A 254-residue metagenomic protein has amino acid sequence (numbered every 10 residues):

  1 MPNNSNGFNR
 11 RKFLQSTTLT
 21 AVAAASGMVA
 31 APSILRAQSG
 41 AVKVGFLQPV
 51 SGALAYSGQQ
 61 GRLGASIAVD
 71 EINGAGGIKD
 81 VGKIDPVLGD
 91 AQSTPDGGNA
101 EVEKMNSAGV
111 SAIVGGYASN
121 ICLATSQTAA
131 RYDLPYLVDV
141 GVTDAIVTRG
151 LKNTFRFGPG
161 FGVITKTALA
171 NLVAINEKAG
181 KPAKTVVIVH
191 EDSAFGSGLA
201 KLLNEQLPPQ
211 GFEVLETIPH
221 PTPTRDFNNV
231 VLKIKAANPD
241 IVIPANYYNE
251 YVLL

Functional and structural regions predicted by a protein language model:
M1-K12, T18-G27: N-terminal secretory signal peptides
N6, V29-V50: C-terminal segment of N-terminal export signals and the immediately downstream linker at the start of the mature
A41-G58, G116, T185-V189: Short beta-strand segments enriched in small/hydrophobic residues
A53-L63, A194-G198: Glycine- and acidic-residue-enriched helix-capping/strand-helix junction motifs
Y56-G61, G76-L151, F157, H220-F227 (+1 more regions): Beta-alpha junction/loop-to-helix N-cap segments that form part of ligand/metal-binding clefts
L63-P86, E177-K181: Signal peptide-proximal N-terminal region of secreted/periplasmic/extracellular or secretory-lumen proteins
S107-T217: Extracytoplasmic ligand/sensor domains, especially the bilobed periplasmic-binding protein
A200-L254: Extracellular/periplasmic bilobed ligand-binding domains
